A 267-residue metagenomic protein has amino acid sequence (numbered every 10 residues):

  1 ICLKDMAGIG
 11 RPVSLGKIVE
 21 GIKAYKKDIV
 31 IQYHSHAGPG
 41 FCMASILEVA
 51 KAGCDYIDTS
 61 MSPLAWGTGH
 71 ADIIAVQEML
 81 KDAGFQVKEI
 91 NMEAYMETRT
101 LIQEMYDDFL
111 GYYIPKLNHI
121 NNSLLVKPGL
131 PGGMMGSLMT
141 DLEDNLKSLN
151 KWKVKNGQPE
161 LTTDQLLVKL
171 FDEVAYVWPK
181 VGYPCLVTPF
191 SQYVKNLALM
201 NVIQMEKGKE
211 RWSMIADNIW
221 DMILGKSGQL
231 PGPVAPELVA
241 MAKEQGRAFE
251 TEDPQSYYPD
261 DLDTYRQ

Functional and structural regions predicted by a protein language model:
I1, G53, V76, V174: Conserved, mostly hydrophobic/aromatic
I1-L3, I29-S35, I57-T59: Hydrophobic faces of well-ordered beta-strands that scaffold small-molecule active sites in alpha/beta enzyme cores
D5, A52-D72: Glycine-rich phosphate-binding active-site loops on the catalytic face of alpha/beta enzymes
A7-K23, W66-Q77: Active-site-adjacent beta->alpha loops and helix N-cap segments on the catalytic face of soluble alpha/beta enzymes
L15-Y33, Q77-E89: Alpha-helix-loop-beta-strand connector modules within alpha/beta enzyme cores
P39-C54: Catalytic cores of alpha/beta
A44, G69, Q77, F85-S148 (+2 more regions): Core active-site phosphate/anionic-ligand binding loop and the adjoining beta-turn-alpha structural block in enzyme
I120-L125, G129-Q267: Terminal or standalone catalytic/regulatory effector modules within metabolic enzymes and repeat proteins
